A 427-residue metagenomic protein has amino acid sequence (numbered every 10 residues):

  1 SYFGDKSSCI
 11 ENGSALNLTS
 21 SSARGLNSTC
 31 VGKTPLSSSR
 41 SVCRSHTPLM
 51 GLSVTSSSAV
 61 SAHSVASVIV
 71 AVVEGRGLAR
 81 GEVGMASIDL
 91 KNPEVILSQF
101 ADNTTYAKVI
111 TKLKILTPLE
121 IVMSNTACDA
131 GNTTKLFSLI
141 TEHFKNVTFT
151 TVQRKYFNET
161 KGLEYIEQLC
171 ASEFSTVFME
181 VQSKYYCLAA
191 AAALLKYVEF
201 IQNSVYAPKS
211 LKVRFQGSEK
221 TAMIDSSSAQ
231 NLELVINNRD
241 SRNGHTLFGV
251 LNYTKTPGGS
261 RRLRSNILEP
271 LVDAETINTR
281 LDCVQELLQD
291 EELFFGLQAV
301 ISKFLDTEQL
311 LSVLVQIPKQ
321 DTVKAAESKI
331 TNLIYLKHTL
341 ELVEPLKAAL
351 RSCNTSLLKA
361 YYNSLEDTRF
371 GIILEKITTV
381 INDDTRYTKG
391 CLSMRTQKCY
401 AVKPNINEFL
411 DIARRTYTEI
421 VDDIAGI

Functional and structural regions predicted by a protein language model:
S1-Q289, F295, I301-S312, K324-G426: Charged catalytic and DNA/RNA-contacting regions of genome-maintenance and nucleic-acid-processing enzymes
P318-D321: Helix-rich, typically C-terminal accessory recognition domains appended to large enzymatic cores
